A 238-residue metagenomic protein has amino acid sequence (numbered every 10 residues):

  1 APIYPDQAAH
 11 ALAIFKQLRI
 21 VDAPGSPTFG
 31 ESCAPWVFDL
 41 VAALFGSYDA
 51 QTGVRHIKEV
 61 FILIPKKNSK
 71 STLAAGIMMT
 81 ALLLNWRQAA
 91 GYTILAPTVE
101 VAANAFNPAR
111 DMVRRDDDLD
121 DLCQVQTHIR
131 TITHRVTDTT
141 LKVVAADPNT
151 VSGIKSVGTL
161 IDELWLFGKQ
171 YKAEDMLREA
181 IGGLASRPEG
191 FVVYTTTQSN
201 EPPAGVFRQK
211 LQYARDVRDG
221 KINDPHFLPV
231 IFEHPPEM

Functional and structural regions predicted by a protein language model:
A1-M238: Phosphate/NTP-binding elements of NTP-utilizing enzymes
